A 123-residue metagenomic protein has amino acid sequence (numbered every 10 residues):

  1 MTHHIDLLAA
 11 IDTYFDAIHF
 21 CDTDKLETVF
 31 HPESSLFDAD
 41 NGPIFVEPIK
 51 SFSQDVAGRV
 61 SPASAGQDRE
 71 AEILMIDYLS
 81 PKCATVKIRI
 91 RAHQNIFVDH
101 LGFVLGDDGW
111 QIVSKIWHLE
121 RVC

Functional and structural regions predicted by a protein language model:
M1-P32, V122: Short, low-complexity N-terminal intrinsically disordered segments enriched in polar/charged residues
D6, S35, D40-I96: Surface-exposed, charged secondary-structure patches
Y14-F15, F30, F52, F97 (+1 more regions): Aromatic side chains
K25, V29-P32, P43-F45, F52 (+3 more regions): Residue-level signal for alpha-helical context at structural boundaries
P32, P81-K82, D108-G109: Beta-strand-connecting loop/turn residues
I96-C123: Short beta-strand edge/turn micro-motifs at domain boundaries
